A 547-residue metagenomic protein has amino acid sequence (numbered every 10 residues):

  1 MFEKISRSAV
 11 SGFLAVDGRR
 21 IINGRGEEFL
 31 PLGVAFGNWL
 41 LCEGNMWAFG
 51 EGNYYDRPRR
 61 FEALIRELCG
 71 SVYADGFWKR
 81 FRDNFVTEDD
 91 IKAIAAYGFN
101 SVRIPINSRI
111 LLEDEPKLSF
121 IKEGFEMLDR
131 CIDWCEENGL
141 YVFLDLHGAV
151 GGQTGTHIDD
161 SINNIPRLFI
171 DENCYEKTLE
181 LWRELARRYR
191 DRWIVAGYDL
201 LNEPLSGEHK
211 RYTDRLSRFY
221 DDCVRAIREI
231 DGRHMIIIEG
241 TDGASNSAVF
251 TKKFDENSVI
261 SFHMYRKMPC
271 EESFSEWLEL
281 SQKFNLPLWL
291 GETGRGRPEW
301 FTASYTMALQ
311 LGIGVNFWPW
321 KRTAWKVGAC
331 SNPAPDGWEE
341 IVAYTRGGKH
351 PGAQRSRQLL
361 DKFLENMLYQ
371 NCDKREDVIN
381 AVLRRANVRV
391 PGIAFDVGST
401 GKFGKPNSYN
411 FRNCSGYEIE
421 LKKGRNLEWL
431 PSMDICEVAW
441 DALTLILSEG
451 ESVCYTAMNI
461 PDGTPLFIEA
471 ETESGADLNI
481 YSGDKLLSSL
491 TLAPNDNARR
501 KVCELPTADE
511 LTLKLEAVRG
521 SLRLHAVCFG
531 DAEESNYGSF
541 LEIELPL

Functional and structural regions predicted by a protein language model:
M1-F99: N-terminal carbohydrate-binding accessory modules
R7-L14, N173-T323, S331-E340: Extracellular glycoside hydrolase catalytic/binding regions
L30, W39-M46, P269-C270, W325-K326 (+1 more regions): Short, solvent-exposed loop/turn elements at domain surfaces
E67-A96, D361-A381, C436-E449: Alpha-helix-centered segments that form part of catalytic cores
D75-V102, K117-G148, T156-G197, A226: An active-site-proximal structural segment forming one wall of the substrate-binding cleft that immediately precedes
S108-S119: Glycine-rich, proline-tolerant flexible connector loops at the mouths of alpha/beta enzymes
G314, K321-R389: Extended, alpha-helix-rich binding/interface surfaces that flank or overlap catalytic cores and mediate recognition
Y369-L547: Extracytoplasmic
